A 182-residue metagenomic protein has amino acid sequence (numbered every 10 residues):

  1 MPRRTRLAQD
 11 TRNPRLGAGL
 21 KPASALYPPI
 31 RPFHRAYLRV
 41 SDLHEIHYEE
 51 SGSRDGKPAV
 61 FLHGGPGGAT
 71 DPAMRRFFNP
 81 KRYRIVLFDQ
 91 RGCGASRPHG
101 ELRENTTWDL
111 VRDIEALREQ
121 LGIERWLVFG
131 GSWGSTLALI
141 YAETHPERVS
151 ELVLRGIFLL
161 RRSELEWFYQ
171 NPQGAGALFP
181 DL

Functional and structural regions predicted by a protein language model:
M1-L26, I30: N-terminal targeting or regulatory segments adjacent to alpha/beta-hydrolase or S9 domains
S24-E45: N-terminal cap/lid segment of alpha/beta-hydrolase-fold proteins
V40-P98: Conserved HGGG/HGGXW glycine-rich cap/lid loop of the alpha/beta-hydrolase fold
P98-V111, S163-N171: Catalytic nucleophile-loop/oxyanion-hole region of alpha/beta-hydrolase and closely related hydrolase-like folds
W108-W126: Conserved acidic catalytic loop of the alpha/beta-hydrolase fold
G130-S132: Conserved alpha/beta-hydrolase "nucleophile elbow" surrounding the catalytic nucleophile
S135-P146: Short glycine-enriched nucleophile-adjacent loop and the immediately C-terminal alpha-helix near the catalytic center
V149-L182: A catalytic-pocket lid/entrance helix-loop region that shapes and gates access to the active site across common
